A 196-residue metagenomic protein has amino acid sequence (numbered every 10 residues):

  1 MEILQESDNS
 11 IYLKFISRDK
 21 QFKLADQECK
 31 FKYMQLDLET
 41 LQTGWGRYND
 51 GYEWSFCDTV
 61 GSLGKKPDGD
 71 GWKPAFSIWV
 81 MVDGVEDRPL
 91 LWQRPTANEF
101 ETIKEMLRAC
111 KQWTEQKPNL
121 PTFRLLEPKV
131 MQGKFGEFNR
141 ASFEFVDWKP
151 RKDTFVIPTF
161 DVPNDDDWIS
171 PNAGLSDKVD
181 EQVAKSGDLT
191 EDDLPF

Functional and structural regions predicted by a protein language model:
M1-F22, K152-F196: Acidic, gly/ser/pro-rich intrinsically disordered tails
M1-R88, G133-V156: OB-fold ssDNA-binding interfaces and closely related basic DNA-contact patches used across DNA replication/repair
L4, L13, L24, L36-L41 (+8 more regions): Generic detector of leucine side chains in alpha-helical contexts
F76-D166: Conserved binding-pocket/active-site segment within a compact domain
